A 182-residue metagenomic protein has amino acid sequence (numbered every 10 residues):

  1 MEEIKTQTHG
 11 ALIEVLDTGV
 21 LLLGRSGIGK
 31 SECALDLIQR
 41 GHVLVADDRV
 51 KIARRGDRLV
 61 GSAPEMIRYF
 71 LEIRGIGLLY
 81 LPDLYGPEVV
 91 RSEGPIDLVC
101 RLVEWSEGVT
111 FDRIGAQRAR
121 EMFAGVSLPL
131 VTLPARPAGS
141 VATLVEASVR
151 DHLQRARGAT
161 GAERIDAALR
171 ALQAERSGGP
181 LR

Functional and structural regions predicted by a protein language model:
M1-D17: P-loop NTPase nucleotide-binding/switch module
Q7, S92-G94, G125: A short, structural micro-pattern
H9-L12, R49, R118: Short, acidic/polar N-cap/turn motifs at the starts of alpha helices
A11, L35-D36, T143, A147: Solvent-exposed alpha-helical segments within well-ordered globular domains of core cellular machineries
L16, A53-R58, V103, A124-V126: Short acidic-glycine loop/turn motifs at beta-strand connectors
L16-L44: Glycine-rich phosphate-binding P-loop
V43-R101: Conserved nucleotide-sensing/catalytic segment adjacent to the nucleotide-binding pocket in NTP-handling enzymes
D97-R182: Conserved NTP phosphate-binding and transfer environment spanning the P-loop NTPase/kinase superfamily
